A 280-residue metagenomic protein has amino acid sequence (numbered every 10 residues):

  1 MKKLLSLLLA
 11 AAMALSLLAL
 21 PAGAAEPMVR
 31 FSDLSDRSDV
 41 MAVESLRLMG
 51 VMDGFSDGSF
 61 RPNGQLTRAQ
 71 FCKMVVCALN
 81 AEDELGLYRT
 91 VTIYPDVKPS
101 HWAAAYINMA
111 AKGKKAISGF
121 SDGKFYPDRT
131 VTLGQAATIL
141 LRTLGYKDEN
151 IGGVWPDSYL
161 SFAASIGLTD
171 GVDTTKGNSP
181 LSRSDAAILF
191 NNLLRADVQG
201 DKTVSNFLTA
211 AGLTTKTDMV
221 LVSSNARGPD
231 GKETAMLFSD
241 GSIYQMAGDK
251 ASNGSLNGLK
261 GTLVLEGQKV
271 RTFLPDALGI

Functional and structural regions predicted by a protein language model:
L4-G279: N-terminal propeptides
